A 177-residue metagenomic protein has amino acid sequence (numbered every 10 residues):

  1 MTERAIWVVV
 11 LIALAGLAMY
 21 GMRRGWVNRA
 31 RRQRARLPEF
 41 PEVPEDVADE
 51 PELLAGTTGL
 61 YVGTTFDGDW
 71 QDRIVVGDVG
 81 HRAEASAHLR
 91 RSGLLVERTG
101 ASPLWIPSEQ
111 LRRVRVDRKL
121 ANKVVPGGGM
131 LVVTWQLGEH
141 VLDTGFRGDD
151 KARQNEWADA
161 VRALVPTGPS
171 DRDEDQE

Functional and structural regions predicted by a protein language model:
M1, P38-D49, T167-E177: Actinobacteria-biased recognition of intrinsically disordered, low-complexity terminal regions
M1-E39: N-terminal signal-anchor transmembrane alpha helix of single-pass membrane proteins, serving as the membrane-anchoring
L14, P103, R153-W157: Short amphipathic alpha-helical segments
G25-A87: Anionic N-terminal interaction surfaces
N28, V114-E177: Acidic, Ser/Thr- and proline-rich intrinsically disordered linker/docking segments of eukaryotic scaffolds
Y61, S86-H88, G93-L95, W105-I106 (+2 more regions): Ordered hydrophobic segments in well-structured contexts
G68-D69, S102-L104, G138-T144: Short, surface-exposed beta-strand/loop "edge" segments at domain boundaries and coil↔beta transitions
V79, A85-A121: Phosphoinositide-binding peripheral membrane targeting modules
